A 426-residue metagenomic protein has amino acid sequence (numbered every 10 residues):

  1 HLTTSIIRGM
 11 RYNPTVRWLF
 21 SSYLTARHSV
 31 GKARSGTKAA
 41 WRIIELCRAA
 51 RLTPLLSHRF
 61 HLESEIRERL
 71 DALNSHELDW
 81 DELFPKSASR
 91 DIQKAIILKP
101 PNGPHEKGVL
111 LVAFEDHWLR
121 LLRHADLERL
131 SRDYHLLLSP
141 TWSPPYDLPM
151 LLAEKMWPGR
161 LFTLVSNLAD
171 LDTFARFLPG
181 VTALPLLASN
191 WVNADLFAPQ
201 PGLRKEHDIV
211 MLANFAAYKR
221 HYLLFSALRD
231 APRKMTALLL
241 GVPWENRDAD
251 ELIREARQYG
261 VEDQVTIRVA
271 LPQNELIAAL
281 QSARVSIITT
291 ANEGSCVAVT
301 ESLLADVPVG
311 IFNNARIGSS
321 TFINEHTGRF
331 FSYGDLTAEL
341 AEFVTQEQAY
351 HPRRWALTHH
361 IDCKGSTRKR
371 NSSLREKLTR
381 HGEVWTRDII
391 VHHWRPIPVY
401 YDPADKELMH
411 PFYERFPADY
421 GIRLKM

Functional and structural regions predicted by a protein language model:
H1-H135, V399, L424: N-terminal pre-catalytic "stem/leader" segment of glycosyltransferase-like enzymes
P199-K219, F225-P232, A237-L238: Conserved donor-binding/catalytic core segment of Leloir-type glycosyltransferases
D250-L271: Nucleotide-activated donor-binding/catalytic signature segment of Leloir-type glycosyltransferases, i.e., the conserved
I277, V299-L304, S319-S320: Short alpha-helical segment that forms part of, or immediately flanks, the ligand-binding pocket in carbohydrate-active
Q281-G294: Acidic donor-binding loop of glycosyltransferase active sites
P308-N313: Short hydrophobic beta-strand element within catalytic cores of glycosyltransferases and related nucleotide-activated
S319-E342: Change "using UDP/GDP/dTDP sugars" to "using nucleotide sugars
V344-H410: A charged, aromatic-enriched C-terminal amphipathic alpha-helix characteristic of glycosyltransferases across folds
